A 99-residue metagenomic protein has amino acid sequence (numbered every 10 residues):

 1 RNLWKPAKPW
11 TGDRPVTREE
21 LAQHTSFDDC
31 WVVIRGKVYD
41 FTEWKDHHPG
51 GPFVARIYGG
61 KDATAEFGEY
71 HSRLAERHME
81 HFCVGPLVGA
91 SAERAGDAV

Functional and structural regions predicted by a protein language model:
R1-V99: Histidine-anchored, small-residue-rich loop motif
